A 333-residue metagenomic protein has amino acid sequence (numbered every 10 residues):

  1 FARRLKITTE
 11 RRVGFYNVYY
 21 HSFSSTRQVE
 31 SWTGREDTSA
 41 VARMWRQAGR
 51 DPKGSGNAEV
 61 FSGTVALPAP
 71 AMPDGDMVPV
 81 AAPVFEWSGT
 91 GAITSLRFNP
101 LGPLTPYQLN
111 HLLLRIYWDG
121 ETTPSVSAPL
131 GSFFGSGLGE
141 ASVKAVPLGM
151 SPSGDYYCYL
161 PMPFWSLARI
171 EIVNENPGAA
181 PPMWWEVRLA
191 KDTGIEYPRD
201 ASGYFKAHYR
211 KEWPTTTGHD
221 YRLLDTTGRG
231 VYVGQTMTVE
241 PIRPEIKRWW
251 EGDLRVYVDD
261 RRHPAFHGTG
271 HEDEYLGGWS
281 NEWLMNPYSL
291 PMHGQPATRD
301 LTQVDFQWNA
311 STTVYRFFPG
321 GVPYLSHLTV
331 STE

Functional and structural regions predicted by a protein language model:
F1-E333: Beta-strand-centric surfaces of beta-sandwich/beta-rich domains
